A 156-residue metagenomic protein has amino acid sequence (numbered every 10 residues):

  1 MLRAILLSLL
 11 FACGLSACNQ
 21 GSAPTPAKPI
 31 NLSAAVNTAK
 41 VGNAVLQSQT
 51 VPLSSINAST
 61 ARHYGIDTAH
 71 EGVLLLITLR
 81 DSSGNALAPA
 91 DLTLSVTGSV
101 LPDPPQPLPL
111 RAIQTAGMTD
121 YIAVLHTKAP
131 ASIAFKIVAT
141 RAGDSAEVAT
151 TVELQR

Functional and structural regions predicted by a protein language model:
M1-L6: Bacterial N-terminal signal peptides that target proteins for export
A12-L15: Bacterial Sec-type N-terminal signal peptides, specifically the leucine/valine-rich hydrophobic h-region
C18-S22: Bacterial signal peptide processing site
A23-L74: Beta-strand-rich domain onsets/edges
G72-S83: Beta-strand-rich structural segments
S82-V96, D103-P107: Short flexible loop/turn segments that cap and initiate beta-strands
P109-K136: Short, solvent-exposed, Trp/other aromatic-anchored flexible loops in extracytoplasmic proteins
A146-L154: Edge beta-strands of extracellular beta-sandwich domains
